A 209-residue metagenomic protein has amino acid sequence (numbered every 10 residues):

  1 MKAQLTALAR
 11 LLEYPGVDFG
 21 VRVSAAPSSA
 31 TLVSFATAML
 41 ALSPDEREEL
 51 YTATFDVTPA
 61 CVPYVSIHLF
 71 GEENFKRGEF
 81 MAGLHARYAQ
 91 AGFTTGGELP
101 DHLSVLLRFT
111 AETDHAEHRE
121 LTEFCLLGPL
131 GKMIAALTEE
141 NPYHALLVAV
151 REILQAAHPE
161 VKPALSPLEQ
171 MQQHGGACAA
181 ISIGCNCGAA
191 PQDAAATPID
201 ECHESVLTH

Functional and structural regions predicted by a protein language model:
M1-L103, R108-H209: Charged, alpha-helix-forming regions
